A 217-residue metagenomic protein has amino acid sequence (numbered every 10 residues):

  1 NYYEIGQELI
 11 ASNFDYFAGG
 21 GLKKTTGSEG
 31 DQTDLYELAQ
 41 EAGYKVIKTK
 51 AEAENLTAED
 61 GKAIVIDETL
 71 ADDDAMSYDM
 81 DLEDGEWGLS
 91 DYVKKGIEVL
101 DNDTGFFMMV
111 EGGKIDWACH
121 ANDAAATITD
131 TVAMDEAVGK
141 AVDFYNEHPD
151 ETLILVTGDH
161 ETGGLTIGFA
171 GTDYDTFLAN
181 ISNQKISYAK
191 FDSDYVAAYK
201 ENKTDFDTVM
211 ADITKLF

Functional and structural regions predicted by a protein language model:
N1-F217: A post-motif C-terminal structural segment
